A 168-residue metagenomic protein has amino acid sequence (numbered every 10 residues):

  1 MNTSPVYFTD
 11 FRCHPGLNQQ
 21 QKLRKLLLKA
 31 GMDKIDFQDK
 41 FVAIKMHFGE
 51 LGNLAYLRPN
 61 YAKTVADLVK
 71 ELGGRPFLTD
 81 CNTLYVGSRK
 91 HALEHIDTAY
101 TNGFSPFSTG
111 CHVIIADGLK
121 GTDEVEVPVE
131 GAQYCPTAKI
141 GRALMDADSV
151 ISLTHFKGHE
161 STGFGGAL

Functional and structural regions predicted by a protein language model:
M1-L168: N-terminal and secondary-structure boundary signal
